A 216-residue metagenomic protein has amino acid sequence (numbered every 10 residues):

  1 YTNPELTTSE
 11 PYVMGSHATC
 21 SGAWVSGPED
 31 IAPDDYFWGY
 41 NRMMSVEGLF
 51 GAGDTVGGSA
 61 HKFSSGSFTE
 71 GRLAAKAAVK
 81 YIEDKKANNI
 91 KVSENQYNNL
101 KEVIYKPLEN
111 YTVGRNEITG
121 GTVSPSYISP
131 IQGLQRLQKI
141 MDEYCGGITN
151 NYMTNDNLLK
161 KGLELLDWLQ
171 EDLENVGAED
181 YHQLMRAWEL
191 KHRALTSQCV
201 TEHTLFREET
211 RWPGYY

Functional and structural regions predicted by a protein language model:
Y1-S16, S64, F68: An anion/pyrophosphate-binding glycine-rich loop and adjacent beta-alpha core in soluble alpha-beta enzymes
A18, W24, D30-Y216: Glycine- and aromatic-enriched mobile tails/lids
